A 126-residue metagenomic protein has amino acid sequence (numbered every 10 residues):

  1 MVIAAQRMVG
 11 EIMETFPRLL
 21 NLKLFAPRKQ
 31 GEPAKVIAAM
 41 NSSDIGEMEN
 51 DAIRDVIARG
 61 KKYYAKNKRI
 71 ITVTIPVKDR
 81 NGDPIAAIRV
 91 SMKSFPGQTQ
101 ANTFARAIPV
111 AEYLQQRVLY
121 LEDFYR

Functional and structural regions predicted by a protein language model:
M1-Q6, M92-R126: Juxtadomain coupling helices with adjacent low-complexity linkers
A5-E14, E49, K61, L119: Aliphatic-rich, non-membrane protein domains
G10-G31: Short N-terminal helix-loop-first-beta-strand/juxtamembrane motif that initiates sensory/input modules
G31-A34, R54: Glycine-rich, small/polar surface segments that engage phosphate groups of diverse ligands
A39-Y64, A107: Extracytoplasmic/periplasmic sensor domains and loops in membrane signaling proteins
K68-P76: A short beta-strand signature within small-molecule sensing/ligand-binding domains used in signal transduction
K78-D83: Flexible loop/coil segments at beta-strand boundaries within sensory signal-transduction domains
A86-A87: Short glycine-/small-residue motifs
